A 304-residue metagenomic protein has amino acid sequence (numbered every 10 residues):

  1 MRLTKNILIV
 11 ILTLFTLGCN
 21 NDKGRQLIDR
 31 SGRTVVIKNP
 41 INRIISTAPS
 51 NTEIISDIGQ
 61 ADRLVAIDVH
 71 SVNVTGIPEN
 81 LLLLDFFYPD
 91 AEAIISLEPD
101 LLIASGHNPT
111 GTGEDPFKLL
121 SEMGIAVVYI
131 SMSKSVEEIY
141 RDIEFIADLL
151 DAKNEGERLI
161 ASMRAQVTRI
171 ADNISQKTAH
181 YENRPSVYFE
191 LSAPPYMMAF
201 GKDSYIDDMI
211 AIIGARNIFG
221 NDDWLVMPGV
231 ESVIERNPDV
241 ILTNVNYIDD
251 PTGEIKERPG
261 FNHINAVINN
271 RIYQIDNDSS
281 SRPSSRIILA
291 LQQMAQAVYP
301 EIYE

Functional and structural regions predicted by a protein language model:
L3-N6, G18-T52, L149-F189, Q296-E304: Bacterial Sec-exported substrate-binding components of ABC uptake systems
I9-T16: Bacterial N-terminal signal peptides
I28-G32, L82-E92, S133, D222-V230: Short helix-initiation/N-cap motifs at beta->coil->alpha
R43-L97, L101-T112, I218-N221: A short, structured surface patch at a secondary-structure boundary
D68-S71, F200-L225, V245, Q274: His/Asp/Glu-enriched short active-site or ligand-binding loop at hydrolase and phosphoryl-transfer sites
A91-P99, P228-N237: Short helices/loops that flank or line small-molecule/ion binding pockets
T110-D115, S131-F145, H180-Y205: Extracytoplasmic ligand-binding site segments that recognize negatively charged/polar headgroups
E138-D148, E157, T243-E304: Structured C-terminal subdomain patch of bacterial secreted/periplasmic proteins
